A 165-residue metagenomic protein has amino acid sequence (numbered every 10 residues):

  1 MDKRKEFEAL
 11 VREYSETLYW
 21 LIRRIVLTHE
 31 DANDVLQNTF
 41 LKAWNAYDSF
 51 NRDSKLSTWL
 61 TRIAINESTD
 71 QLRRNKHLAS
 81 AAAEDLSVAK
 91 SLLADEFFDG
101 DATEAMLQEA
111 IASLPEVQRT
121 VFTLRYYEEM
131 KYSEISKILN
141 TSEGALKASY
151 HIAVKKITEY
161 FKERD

Functional and structural regions predicted by a protein language model:
M1-A9, Y19-N38, D48, E143 (+1 more regions): Short, charged helix-capping/linker segments at alpha-helix termini
K5-E8, L27, L78-A82, K137-N140 (+1 more regions): C-terminal edge and immediately downstream basic/flexible tail or linker adjoining helix-turn-helix-like DNA-binding
L18, I22, A32-A43, I63 (+3 more regions): Short, small-hydrophobic-rich alpha-helical interface motif
N38-K55, N75: Sigma70-family region 2
S49-N51, R62-A82, G100, I152: Arg/Lys-rich amphipathic alpha helix in sigma70-family domain 2
T58, I65, T69, L139-R164: DNA-recognition helix of helix-turn-helix
L78-D101, K131: Internal acidic/polar
V121-R125: A short pre-motif secondary-structure segment
